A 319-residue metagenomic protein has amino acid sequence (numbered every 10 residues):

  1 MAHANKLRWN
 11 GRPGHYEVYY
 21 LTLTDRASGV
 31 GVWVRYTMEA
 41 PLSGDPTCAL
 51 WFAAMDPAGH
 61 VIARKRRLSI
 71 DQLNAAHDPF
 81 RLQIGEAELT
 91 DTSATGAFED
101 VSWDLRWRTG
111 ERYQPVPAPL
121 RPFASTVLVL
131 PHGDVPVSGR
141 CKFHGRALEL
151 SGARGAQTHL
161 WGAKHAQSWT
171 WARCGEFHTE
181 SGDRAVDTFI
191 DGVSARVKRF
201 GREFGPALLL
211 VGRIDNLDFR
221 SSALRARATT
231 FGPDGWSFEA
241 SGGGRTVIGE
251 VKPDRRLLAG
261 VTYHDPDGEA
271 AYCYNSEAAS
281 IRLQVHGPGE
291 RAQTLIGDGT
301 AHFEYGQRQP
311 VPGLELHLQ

Functional and structural regions predicted by a protein language model:
M1-Q319: Structured soluble/peripheral alpha/beta segments that form catalytic or ligand/cofactor-binding pockets
